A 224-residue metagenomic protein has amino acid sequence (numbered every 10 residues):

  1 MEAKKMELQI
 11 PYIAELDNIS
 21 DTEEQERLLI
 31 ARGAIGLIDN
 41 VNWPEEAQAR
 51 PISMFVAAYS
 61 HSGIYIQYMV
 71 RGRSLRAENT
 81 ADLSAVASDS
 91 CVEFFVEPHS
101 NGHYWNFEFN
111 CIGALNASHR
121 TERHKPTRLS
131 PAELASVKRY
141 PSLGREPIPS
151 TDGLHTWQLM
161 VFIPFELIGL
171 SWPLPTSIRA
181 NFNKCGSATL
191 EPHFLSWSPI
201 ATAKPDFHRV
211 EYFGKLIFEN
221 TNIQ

Functional and structural regions predicted by a protein language model:
M1-Q224: Structural preference for beta-rich elements and adjacent junctions enriched in aromatics
